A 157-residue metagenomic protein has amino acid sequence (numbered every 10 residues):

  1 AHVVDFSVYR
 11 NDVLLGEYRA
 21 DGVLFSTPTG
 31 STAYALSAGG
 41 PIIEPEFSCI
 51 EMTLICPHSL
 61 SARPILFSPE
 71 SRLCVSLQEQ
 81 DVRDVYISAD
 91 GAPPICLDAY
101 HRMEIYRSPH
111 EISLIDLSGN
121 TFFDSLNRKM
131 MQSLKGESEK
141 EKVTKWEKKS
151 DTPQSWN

Functional and structural regions predicted by a protein language model:
A1-A20, L24, T32-N157: Catalytic phosphate-donor-binding core of small-molecule kinases
